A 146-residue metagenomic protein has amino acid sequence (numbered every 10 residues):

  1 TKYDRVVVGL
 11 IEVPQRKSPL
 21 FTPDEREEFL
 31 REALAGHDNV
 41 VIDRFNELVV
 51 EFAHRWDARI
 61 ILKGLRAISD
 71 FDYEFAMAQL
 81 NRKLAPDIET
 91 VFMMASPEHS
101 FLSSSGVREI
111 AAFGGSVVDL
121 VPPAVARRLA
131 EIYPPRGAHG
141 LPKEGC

Functional and structural regions predicted by a protein language model:
T1-C146: Nucleotidyltransferase catalytic core that binds NTPs
